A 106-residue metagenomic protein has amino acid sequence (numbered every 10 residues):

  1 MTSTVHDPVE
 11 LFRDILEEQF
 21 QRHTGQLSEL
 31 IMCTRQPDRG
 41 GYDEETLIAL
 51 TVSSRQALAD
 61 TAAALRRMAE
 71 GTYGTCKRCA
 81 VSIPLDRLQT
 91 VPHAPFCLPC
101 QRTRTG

Functional and structural regions predicted by a protein language model:
M1-E70: Interaction interfaces in information-processing and related assembly proteins
A69-T72, H93: Short metal-coordination and nucleic-acid-contact micro-motifs, chiefly zinc-binding Cys/His arrays
G71-G74, P84: Alpha-helical hinge/cap motifs
G74-K77, P95: Cys/His-enriched microdomains
R78-C79, P99: Short, cysteine/histidine-rich loop/knuckle motifs that typically chelate Zn2+
P84-L85, T105: Short functional micro-motifs and their immediate structural scaffolds
D86-V91: Short Cys/His-rich "knuckle" micro-motifs
H93-R102: Cysteine-rich micro-motifs
